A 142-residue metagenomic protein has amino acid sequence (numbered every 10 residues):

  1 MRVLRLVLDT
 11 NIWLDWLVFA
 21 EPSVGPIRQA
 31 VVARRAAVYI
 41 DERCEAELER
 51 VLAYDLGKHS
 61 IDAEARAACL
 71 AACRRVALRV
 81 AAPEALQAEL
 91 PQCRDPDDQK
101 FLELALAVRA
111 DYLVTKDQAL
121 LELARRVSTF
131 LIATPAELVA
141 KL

Functional and structural regions predicted by a protein language model:
M1-I40: Short, well-structured N-terminal submotif of metal-dependent ribonuclease cores
V7, L113-V114: Structural motif
T10, E42, K116-Q118: Short secondary-structure boundary segments
W13-L14, E47, L120-E122: Short, active-site-adjacent cap segments at secondary-structure transitions
P22, Y39, E64, Q92 (+1 more regions): Residues at secondary-structure transition points
S23-P26, L56, F130-I132: Glycine-rich, phosphate-binding/catalytic loops in enzymes
Q29-A37, E42-A88: PIN-domain endoribonuclease scaffold, especially VapC-family toxins
L90, D95, Q99-L102, L106-Y112 (+1 more regions): Acidic, PIN/NYN-like endoribonuclease modules and their adjacent C-terminal/linker elements
